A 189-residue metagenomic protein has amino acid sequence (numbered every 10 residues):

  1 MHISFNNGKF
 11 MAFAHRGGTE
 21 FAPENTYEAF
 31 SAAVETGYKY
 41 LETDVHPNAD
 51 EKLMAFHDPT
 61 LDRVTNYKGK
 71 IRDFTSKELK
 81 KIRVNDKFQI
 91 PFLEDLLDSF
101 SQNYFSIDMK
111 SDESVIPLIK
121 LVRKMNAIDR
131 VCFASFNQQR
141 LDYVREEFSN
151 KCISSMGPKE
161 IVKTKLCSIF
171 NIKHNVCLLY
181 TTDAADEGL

Functional and structural regions predicted by a protein language model:
H2-F10, D50, H57-I153, G157 (+1 more regions): Metal-dependent phosphodiesterase/phospholipase catalytic core, i.e., the His/Asp/Glu-rich active-site region
F13, L41-T43, F56: Short hydrophobic beta-strand that contains or immediately precedes a catalytic carboxylate
A14, A29, A33, A184-A185: Small-residue (primarily alanine) positions within well-ordered alpha-helices, especially packing/interaction faces
R16-P23: Active-site mouth loops of central-metabolism enzymes
E24-A32, V162-N175: Short, acidic/polar
A32-V45: Catalytic domains of carbohydrate-active enzymes, especially glycoside hydrolases
V45-K52: Short acidic, Gly/Ser-rich segments with clustered Asp/Glu that frequently serve as metal-coordination loops in enzyme
Y180, A184-L189: Single conserved hydrophobic/aromatic residue that forms the stacking wall/gate of nucleotide- or nucleobase-binding
